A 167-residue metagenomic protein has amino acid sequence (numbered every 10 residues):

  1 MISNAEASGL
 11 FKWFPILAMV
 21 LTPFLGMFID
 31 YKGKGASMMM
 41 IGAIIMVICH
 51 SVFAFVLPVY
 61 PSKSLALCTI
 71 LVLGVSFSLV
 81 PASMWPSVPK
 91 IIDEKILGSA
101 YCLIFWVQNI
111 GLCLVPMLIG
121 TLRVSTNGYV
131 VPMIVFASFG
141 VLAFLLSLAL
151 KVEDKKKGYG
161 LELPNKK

Functional and structural regions predicted by a protein language model:
N4-A5, E94-I104: Loop-to-transmembrane helix entry/capping segments in MFS-fold secondary transporters and related SLC/MFSD carriers
L10-A18, Q108, F139: Transmembrane alpha-helical segments of major facilitator superfamily
P15-P23, L112-C113: Residue-level signature of mid-helix packing/kink "hotspots" within the transmembrane helices of 12-pass Major
L21-K34: Helix-to-loop junctions at the C-terminal end of transmembrane segments in multipass secondary transporters
F28-D30, I119-N127: Interfacial helix-cap and linker-helix signal at transmembrane-aqueous boundaries of multi-pass secondary transporters
G35-M84: C-terminal transmembrane helical hairpin of 12-TM major facilitator-type secondary transporters
A54, I134-K167: Multi-pass alpha-helical transporter architecture, strongest for 12-TM Major Facilitator/SLC carriers used
W85-I91: Intracellular helix-loop hinge segments at the cytoplasmic ends of transmembrane helices in 12-TM rocker-switch-type
